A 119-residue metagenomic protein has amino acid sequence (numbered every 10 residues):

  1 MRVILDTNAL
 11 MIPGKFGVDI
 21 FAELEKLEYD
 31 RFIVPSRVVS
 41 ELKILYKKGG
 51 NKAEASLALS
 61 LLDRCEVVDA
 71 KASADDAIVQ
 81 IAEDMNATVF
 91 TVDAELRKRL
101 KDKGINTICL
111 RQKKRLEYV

Functional and structural regions predicted by a protein language model:
M1-K15: Metal-dependent nucleic-acid phosphoesterase active-site entry motif
A9, V38, E95-L96: Alpha-helix capping/helix-boundary segments
F16-I20: Charged helix-capping and loop-helix junction motifs
E23-Y46: PIN/NYN-family metal-dependent endoribonuclease catalytic core
F32-V34, T88-T91, C109: Short, hydrophobic beta-strand segments that form beta-sheet elements in well-ordered domains
V39-A77: PIN-domain endoribonuclease scaffold, especially VapC-family toxins
A72-T88, A94-K103: Acidic, metal-associated active-site segment
R97-V119: Acidic, PIN/NYN-like endoribonuclease modules and their adjacent C-terminal/linker elements
